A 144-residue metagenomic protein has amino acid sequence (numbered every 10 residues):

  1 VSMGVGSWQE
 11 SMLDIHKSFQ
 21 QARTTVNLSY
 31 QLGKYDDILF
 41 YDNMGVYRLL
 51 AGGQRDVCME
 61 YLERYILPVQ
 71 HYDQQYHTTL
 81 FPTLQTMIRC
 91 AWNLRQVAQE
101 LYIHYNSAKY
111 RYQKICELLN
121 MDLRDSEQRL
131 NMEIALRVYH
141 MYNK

Functional and structural regions predicted by a protein language model:
V1-K144: Cytosolic nucleotide-utilizing catalytic cores of signal-transduction proteins
